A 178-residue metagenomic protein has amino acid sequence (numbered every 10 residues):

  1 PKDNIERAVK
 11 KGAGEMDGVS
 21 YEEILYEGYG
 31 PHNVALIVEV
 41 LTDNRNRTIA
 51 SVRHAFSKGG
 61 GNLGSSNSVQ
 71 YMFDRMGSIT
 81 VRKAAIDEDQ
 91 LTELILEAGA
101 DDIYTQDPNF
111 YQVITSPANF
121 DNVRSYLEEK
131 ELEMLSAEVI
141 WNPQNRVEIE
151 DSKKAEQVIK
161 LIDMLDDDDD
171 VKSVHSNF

Functional and structural regions predicted by a protein language model:
P1-P31, L41-M76, T80-I149, K153-F178: Long, contiguous binding/interaction regions
A35-V38: Active-site-flanking beta-strand signature of metal-NTP-handling nucleotidyl enzymes and homologous cyclase-like
